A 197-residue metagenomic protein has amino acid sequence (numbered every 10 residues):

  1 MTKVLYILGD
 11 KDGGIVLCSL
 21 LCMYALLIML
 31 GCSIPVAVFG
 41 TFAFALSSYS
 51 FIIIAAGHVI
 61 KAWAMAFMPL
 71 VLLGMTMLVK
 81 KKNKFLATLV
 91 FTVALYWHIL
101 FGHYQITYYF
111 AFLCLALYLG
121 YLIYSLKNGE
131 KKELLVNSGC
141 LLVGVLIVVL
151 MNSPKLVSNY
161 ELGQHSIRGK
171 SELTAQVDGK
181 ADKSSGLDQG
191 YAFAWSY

Functional and structural regions predicted by a protein language model:
M1-M23, F42-M65, V177-Y197: Membrane-interface coil-to-helix junctions
G9-D10, G31, N128-G129: Short, flexible coil/linker elements and helix-boundary hinge sites characteristic of intrinsically disordered
L17-L30, P35-Y124, N137-N159: Membrane-embedded helix bundles of polyisoprenyl
L73, K127-G129, V177-G179: Juxtamembrane/interface motifs at transmembrane-helix termini
N128-V136: Hydrophobic, small-residue-rich membrane helices and short re-entrant helix-turn-helix hairpins that build
V148, S153-Y197: Periplasmic/ER-lumenal interhelical loops and adjacent helix-loop junctions in multi-pass membrane proteins
